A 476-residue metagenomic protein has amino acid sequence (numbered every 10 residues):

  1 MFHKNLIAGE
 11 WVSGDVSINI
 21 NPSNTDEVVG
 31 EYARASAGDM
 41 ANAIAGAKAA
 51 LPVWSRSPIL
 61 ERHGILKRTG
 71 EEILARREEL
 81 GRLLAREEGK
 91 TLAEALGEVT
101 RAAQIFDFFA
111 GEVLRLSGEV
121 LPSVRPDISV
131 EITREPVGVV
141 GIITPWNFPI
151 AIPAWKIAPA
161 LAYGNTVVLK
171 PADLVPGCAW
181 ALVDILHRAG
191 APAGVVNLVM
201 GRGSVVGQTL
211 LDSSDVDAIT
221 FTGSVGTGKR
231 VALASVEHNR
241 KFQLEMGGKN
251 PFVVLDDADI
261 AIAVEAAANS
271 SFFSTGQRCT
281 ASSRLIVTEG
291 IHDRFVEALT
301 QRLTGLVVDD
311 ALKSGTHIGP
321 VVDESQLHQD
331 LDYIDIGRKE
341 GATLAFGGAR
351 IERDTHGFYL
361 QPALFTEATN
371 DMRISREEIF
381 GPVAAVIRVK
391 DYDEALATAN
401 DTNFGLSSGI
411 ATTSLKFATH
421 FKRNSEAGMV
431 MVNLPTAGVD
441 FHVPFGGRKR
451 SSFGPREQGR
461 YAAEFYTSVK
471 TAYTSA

Functional and structural regions predicted by a protein language model:
M1-N24, A349: Hydrophobic face of amphipathic alpha-helices that form TPR/SEL1-like repeat modules and related alpha-solenoid
T25-G30, V216, V253, V307 (+4 more regions): Conserved C-terminal structural/oligomerization subdomain of aldehyde/semialdehyde dehydrogenase
D26-E27, R62, L84, F106 (+9 more regions): Residue-level signal for inorganic ion chemistry
E27-L116, D127: Glycine-rich loop-to-alpha-helix module at the N-terminal edge of alpha/beta enzyme cores
V29-A35, A49-R56, I142, F252-L255 (+5 more regions): Short, well-ordered beta-strand elements within core beta-sheets of diverse protein domains
L51, S55, G70-R77, G81 (+19 more regions): Structural signal for hydrophobic packing residues in well-ordered secondary-structure cores of soluble enzyme domains
G118-I262, V389: Rossmann-like NAD(P) dinucleotide-binding subdomain of oxidoreductase/dehydrogenase enzymes
A218, G226-T369, V432: ALDH superfamily catalytic-core signature
